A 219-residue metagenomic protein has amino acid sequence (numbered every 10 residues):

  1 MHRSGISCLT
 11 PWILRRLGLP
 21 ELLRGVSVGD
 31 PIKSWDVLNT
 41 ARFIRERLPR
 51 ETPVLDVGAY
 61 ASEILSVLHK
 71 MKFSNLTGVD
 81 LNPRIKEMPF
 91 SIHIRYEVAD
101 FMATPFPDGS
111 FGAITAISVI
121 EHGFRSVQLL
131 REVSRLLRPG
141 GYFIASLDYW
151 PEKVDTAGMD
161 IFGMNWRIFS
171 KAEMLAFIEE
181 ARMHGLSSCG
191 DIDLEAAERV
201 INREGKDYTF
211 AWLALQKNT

Functional and structural regions predicted by a protein language model:
S4-R47: Class I SAM-dependent methyltransferase Rossmann-like catalytic core, especially the SAM/SAH-binding loop
L55, Y60-A103: Class I SAM-dependent methyltransferase SAM/SAH-binding core
T115: A conserved beta-strand element that flanks and buttresses the S-adenosyl-L-methionine
S118-H122: Short catalytic micro-motifs in class I SAM-dependent methyltransferases
V127-Y142: A short glycine-rich, Lys/Arg-flanked "PGG" loop and its adjoining helix->strand segment in the class I
I144-A172: Conserved class I S-adenosyl-L-methionine
N165-D191: Short alpha-helix
I192-T219: Core SAM-dependent methyltransferase catalytic element
